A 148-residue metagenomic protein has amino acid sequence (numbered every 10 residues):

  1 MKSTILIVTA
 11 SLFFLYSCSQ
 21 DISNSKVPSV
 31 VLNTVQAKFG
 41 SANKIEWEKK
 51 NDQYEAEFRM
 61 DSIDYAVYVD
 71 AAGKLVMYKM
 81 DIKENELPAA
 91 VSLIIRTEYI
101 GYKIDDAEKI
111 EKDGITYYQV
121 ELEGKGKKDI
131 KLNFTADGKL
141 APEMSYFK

Functional and structural regions predicted by a protein language model:
M1-K26, V35: Bacterial Sec-dependent N-terminal signal peptides
Q20-K148: Interaction-mediating elements
